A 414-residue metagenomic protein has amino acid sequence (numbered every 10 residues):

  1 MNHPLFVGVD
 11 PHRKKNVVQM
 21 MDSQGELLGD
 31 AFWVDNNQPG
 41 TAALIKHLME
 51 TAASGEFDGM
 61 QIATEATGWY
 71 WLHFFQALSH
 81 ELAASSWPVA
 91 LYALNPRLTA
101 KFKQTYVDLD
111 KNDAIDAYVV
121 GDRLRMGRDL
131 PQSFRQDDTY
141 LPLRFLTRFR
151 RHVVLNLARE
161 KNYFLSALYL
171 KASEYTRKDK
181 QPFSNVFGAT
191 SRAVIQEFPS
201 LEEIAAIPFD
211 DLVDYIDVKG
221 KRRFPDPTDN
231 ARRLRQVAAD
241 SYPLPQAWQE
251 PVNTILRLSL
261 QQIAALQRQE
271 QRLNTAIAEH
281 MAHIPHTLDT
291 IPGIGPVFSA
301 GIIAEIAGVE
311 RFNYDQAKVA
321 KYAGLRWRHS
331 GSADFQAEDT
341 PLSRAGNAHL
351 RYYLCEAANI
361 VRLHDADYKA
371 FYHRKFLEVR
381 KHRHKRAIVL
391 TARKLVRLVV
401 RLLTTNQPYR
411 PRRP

Functional and structural regions predicted by a protein language model:
M1-P414: A detector of single, family-specific signature residues that are central to catalytic or substrate-handling motifs
